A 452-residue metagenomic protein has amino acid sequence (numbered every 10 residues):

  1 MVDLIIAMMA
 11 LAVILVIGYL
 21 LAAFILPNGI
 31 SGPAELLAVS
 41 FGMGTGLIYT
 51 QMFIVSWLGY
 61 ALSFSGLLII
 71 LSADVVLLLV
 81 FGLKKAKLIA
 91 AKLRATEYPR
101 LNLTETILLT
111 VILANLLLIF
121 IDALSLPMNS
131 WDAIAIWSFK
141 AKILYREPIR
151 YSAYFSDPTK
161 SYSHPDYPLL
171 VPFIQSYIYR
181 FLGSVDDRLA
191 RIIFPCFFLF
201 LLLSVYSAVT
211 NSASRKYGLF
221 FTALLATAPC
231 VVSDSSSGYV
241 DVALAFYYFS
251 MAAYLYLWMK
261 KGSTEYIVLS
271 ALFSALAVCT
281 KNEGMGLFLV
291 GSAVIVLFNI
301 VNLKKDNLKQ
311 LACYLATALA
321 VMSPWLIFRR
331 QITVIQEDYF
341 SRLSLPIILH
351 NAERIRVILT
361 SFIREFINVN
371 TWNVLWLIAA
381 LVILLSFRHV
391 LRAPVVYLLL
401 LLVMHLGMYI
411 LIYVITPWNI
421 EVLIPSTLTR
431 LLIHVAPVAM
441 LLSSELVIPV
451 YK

Functional and structural regions predicted by a protein language model:
M1-E97: Membrane-embedded, hydrophobic transmembrane alpha-helices
S31-V39, V185-D187, V205-T227: Transmembrane-helix signature of polytopic, membrane-embedded enzymes that assemble or transfer cell-envelope glycans
L62-I119, S386-L400, V450-K452: Start-transfer (signal-anchor) and selected internal transmembrane alpha helices of multi-pass inner/ER membrane
V75-G82, L189-S212: Transmembrane-helix motifs of polytopic, lipid-linked glycan transferases
Y98-L103, T210-Y217, G262-E265, V301-A312 (+1 more regions): Membrane-interface helix-loop-helix junctions at transmembrane boundaries of multi-pass membrane enzymes, predominantly
L126, L297-V301, N307-F387, L402-Y409: Membrane-lumen/periplasm interface segments of specific transmembrane helices in polyprenyl phosphate-linked
F198-V209, V296-N299, N368-L399, L442-L446: Hydrophobic, aromatic-rich transmembrane alpha-helices and their immediate juxtamembrane boundary segments
F221, Y254-L255, Y266-N282, F288-A293 (+1 more regions): Membrane-interface alpha helices of multi-pass inner-membrane proteins
